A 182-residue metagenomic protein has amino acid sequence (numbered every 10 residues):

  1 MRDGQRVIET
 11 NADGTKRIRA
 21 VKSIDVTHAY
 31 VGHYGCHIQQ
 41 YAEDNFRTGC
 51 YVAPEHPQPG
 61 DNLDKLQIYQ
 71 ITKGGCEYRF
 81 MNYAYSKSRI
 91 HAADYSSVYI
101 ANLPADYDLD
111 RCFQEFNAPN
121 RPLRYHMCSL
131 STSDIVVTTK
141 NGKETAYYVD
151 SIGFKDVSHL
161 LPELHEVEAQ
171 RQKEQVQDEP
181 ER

Functional and structural regions predicted by a protein language model:
M1-G14, R19-A20, M127-T139: Short coil-to-beta transition motif at edge beta-strands of beta-rich domains
S23-Y41: Basic/aromatic-rich interaction segments and small domains that mediate binding to polyanionic partners
H37-D64: Intrinsically disordered, low-complexity, charged/polar segments
H56-Y95: N-terminal disorder-to-order initiation segments that are Gly/Lys/Arg-biased and fold into the first beta/loop/alpha
Y85, I90, A101, S151-V167: Tryptophan-rich substrate-binding surfaces of secreted polymer-degrading and adhesive proteins
S96-N120: Short, basic/aromatic beta-hairpin or loop at an interaction surface
M127-P162: Short, compact, well-ordered microdomains
R171-R182: Non-Sec secretion/translocation targeting segments of pathogen effectors
